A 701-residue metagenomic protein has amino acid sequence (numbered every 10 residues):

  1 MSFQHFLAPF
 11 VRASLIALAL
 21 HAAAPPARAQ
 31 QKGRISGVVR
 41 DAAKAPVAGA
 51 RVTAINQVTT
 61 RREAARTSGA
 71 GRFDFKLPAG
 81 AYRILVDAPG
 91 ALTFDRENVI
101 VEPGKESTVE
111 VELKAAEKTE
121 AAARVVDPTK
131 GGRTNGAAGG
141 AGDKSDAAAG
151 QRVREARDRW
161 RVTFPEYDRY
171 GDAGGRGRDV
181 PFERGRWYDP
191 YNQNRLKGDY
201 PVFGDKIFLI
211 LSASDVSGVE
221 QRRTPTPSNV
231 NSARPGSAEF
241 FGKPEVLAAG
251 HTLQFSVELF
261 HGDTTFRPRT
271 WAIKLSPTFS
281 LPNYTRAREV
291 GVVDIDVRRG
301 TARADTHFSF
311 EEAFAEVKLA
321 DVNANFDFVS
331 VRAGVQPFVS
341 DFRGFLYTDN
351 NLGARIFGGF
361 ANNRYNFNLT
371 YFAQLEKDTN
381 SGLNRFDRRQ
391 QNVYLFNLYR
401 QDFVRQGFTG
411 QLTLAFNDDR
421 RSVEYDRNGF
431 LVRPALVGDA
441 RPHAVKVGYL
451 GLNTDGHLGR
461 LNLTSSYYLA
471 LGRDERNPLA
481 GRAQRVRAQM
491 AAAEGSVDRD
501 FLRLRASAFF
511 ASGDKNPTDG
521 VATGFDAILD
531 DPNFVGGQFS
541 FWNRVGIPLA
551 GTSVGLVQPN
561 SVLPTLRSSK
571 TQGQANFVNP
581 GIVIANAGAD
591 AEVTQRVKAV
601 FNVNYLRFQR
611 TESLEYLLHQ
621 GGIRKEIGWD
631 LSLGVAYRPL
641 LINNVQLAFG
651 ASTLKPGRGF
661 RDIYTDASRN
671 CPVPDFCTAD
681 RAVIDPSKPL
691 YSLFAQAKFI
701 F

Functional and structural regions predicted by a protein language model:
V38-V47: Structural motif
T53-A54, R62, L85, F94-E102 (+3 more regions): N-terminal periplasmic/intermembrane-space "pro-region" immediately following the signal or transit peptide
Q57-R72, K76: Short, acidic Ser/Thr/Gly-rich low-complexity loop/linker segments typical of extracellular and cell-surface proteins
G80-G90: A short, solvent-exposed beta-strand micro-motif common in secreted/extracellular proteins
F182-L211, R222-T226, F260-I273, L319-V329 (+6 more regions): Short loop/turn motifs that connect adjacent beta-strands in outer-membrane beta-barrel proteins
E258-K377, R400, N462, A492-R544 (+1 more regions): Outer membrane beta-barrel
N325-F328, Q336-A522, V583-A587, E592-Q595 (+4 more regions): Signature for the C-terminal beta-barrel architecture of outer-membrane proteins
S687-F701: Outer-membrane beta-barrel "beta-signal"
